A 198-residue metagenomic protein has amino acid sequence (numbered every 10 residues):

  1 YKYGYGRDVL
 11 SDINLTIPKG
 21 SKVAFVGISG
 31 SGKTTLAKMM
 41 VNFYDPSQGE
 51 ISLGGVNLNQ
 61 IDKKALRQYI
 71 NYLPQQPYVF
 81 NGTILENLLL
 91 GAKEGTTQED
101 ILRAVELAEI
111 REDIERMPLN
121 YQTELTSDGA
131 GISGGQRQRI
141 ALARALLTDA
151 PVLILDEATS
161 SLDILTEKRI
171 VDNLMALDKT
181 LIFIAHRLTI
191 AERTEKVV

Functional and structural regions predicted by a protein language model:
Y1-V198: ABC-type nucleotide-binding domain
